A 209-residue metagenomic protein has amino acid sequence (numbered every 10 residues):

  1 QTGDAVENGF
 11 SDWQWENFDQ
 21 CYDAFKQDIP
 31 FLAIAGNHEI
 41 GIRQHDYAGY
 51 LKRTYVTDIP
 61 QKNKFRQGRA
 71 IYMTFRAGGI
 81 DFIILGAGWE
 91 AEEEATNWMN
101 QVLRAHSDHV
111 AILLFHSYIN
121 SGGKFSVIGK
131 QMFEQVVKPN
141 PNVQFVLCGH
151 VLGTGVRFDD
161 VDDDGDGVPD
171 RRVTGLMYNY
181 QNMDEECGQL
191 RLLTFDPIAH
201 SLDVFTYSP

Functional and structural regions predicted by a protein language model:
Q1-W13: N-terminal active-site segment of His-dependent metallophosphoesterases
G3-D4, G36-N37, G149-H150: Active-site glycine-centered loops adjacent to acidic/histidine catalytic or metal-binding residues that shape
F10-N97, V156-Y178, C187-T194: Extended active-site neighborhood of metal-dependent phosphoesterases/phosphodiesterases
Q27, R69, G79-D163: His/acidic metal-ligating clusters that form di-metal
F31-A33, A111, V146, G175 (+1 more regions): Hydrophobic/aromatic residues located in beta-strands of well-ordered beta-sheets within soluble catalytic
T174-Q181, V204-S208: Catalytic Cys-His active-site segments of thiol-dependent hydrolases/isopeptidases
M183-E185: Short glycine/serine/proline-enriched coil/turn segments at secondary-structure junctions
R191-P209: A short C-terminal boundary segment appended to hydrolase-like catalytic domains
